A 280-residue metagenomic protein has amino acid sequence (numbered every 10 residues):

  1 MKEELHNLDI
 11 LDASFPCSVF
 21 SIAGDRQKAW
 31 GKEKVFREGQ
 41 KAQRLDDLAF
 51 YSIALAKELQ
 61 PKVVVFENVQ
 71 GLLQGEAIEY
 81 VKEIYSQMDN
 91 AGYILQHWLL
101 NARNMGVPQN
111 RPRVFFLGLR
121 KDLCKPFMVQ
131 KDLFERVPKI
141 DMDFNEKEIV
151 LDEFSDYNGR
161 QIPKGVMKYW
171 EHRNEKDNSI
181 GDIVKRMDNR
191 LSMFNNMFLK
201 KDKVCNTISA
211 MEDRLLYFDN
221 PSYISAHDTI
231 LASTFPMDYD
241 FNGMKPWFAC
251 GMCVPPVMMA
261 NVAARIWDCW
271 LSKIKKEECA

Functional and structural regions predicted by a protein language model:
K2-L8, S18-F198: Class I S-adenosyl-L-methionine
L11-S14, S52, V64, F116 (+4 more regions): Conserved small-residue
S14, R103, L119, S209-M211 (+1 more regions): Structured loops at beta-to-helix junctions and adjacent beta-edge loops in soluble globular domains
F15-P16, P61, P108, P236 (+1 more regions): Proline-centered helix-kink/hinge sites
G159-A280: C-terminal target-recognition/interaction regions appended to catalytic cores
